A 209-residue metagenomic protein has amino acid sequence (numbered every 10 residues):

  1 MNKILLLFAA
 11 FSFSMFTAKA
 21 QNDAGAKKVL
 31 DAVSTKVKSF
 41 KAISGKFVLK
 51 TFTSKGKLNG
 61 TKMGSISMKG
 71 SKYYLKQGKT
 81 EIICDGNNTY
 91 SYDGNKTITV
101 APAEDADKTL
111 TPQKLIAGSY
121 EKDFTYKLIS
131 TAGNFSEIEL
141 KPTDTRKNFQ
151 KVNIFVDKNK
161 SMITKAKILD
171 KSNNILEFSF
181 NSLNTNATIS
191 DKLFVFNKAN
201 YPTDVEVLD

Functional and structural regions predicted by a protein language model:
M1-D23: Bacterial Sec-dependent N-terminal signal peptides
Q21-A42, K46-F52, K57-N59, N88-Q150 (+1 more regions): Flexible, processing/modification-adjacent segments and terminal tails in exported/periplasmic/extracellular proteins
S34-K36, M63-S67, G78-I83, D144 (+1 more regions): Short linear motifs in intrinsically disordered
K41-I43, K62, S71, G78-T80 (+6 more regions): Envelope-exposed proteins and targeting segments
T51-T53, M68-K72, D144, K158 (+1 more regions): Beta-strand elements of well-folded, non-transmembrane domains
M63-L110, L176: An acidic-aromatic
F124-K127, G133-Y201, V205-D209: Gly/Pro-enriched, hydrophobic low-complexity segments that function as extracytoplasmic propeptides/linkers
